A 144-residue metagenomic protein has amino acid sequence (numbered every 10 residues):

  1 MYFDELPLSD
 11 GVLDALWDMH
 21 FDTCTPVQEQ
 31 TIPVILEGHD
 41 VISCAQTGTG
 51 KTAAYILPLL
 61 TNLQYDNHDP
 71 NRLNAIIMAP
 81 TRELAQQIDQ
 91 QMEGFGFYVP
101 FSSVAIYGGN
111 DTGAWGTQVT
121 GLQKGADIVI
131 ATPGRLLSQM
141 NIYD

Functional and structural regions predicted by a protein language model:
M1-C44, T61: Conserved pre-motif I regulatory segment
E5, D10-D14, D18, H68-N141: Conserved nucleic-acid-binding Ia/Ib motif block in the N-terminal RecA-like helicase ATPase lobe
C24-P26, P33-V34, P58, L73 (+2 more regions): Proline-centered helix-kink/hinge sites
E29, Y143-D144: Short, conserved "post-DEAD/DEAH" coupling segment immediately C-terminal to helicase motif II within the SF2/RecA-like
E29-V41, T52-D69, Q86, Q91-F95 (+1 more regions): Walker A/P-loop NTP-binding motif
A45-T49: The conserved Walker
